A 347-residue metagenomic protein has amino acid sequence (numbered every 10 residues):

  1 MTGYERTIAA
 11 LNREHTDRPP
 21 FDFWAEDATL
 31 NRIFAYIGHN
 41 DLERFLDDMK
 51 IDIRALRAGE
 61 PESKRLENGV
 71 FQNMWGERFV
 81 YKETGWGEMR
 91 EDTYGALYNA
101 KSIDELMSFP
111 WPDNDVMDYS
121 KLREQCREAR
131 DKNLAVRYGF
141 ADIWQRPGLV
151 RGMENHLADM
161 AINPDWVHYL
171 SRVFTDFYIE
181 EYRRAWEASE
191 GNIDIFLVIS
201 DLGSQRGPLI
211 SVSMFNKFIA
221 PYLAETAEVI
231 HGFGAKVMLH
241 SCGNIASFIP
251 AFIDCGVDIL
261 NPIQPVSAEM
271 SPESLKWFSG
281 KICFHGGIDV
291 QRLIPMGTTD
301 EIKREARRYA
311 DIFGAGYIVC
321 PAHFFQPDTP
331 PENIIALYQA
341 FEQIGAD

Functional and structural regions predicted by a protein language model:
M1-N40, S108-D347: Active-site loop segments of alpha/beta catalytic cores
T2, K50, N73-G76, D201: Residue-level detector of functionally special positions within alpha-helical transmembrane segments of multi-pass
F21, D48-I51, R78-F79: Secondary-structure transition motif
W24-E26, L56-P61, M74, T84 (+1 more regions): Acidic/polar N-terminal loop/beta-strand segments that form early-domain functional surfaces
L30-N68: Segments that shape or occlude catalytic/ligand-binding pockets
S63-Q72, Q125-K132: Short, charge-rich binding segments
L66-G95: A basic- and aromatic-enriched beta-loop-alpha substructure that forms the phosphate/nucleotide- and DNA/RNA-contacting
T84-C126: A gly/proline- and charged-residue-enriched helix-loop-helix capping module
